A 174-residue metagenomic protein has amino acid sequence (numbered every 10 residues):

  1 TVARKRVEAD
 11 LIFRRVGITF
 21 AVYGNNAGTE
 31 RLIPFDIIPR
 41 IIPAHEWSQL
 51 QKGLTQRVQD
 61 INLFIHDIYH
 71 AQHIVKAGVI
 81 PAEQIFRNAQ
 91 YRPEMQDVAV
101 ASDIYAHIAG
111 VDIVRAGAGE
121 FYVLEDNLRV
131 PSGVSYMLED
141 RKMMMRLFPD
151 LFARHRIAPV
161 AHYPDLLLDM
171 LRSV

Functional and structural regions predicted by a protein language model:
T1-V174: Preference for protein termini
